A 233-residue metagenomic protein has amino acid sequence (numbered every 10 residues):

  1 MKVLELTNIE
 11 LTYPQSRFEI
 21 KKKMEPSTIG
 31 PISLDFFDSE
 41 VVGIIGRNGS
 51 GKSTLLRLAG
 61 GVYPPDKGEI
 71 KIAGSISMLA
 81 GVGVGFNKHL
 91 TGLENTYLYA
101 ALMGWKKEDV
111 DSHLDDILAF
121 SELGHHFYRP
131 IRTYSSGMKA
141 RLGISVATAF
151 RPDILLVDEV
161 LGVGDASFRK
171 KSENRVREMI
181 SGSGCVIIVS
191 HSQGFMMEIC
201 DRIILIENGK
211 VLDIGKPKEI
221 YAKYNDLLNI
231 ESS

Functional and structural regions predicted by a protein language model:
M1-V3, T12-P31: A short, flexible loop at the N-terminus of ABC-type nucleotide-binding domains that lies
K23, S75, G81-L142, V146-G162 (+1 more regions): ABC-family P-loop ATPase nucleotide-binding domains
V41, R47-A101: ABC ATPase nucleotide-binding domain signature region
R169-G182: Helical segment within the ABC ATPase nucleotide-binding domain
S190-H191: H-loop/switch region of ABC-family ATPase nucleotide-binding domains
M196-E198: A short, surface-exposed alpha-helical micro-motif characterized by mixed small hydrophobic and charged/polar residues
N208-G209: Conserved ABC ATPase "signature" C-loop
I214-G215: ABC ATPase "signature
